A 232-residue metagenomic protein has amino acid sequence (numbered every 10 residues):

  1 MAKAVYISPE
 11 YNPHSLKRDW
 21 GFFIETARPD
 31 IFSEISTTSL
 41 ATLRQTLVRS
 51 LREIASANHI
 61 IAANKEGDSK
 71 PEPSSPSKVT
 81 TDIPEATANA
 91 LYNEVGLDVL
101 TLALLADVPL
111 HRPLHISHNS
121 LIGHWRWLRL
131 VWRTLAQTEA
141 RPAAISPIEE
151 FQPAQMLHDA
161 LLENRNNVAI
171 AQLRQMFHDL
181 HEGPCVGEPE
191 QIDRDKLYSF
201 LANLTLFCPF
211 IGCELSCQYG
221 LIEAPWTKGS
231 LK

Functional and structural regions predicted by a protein language model:
A2-F210, E214, Q218, I222-K232: Long, charged, mostly alpha-helical binding arms that flank functional sites
